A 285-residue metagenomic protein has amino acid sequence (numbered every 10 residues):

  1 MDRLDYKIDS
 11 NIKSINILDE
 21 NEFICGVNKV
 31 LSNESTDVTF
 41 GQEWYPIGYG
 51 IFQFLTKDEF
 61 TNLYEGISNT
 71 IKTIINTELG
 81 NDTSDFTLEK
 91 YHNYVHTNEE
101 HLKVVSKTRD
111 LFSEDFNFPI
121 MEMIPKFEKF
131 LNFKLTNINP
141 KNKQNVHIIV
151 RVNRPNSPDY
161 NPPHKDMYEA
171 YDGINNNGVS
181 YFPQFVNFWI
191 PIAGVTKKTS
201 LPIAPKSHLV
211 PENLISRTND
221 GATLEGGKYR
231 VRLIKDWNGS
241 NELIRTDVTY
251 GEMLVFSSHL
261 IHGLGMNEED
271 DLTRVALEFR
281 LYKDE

Functional and structural regions predicted by a protein language model:
M1-L131: N-terminal auxiliary "cap/dimerization" subdomain that precedes the catalytic jelly-roll/cupin core of mononuclear
K57, P155-S157, Y168, A193-T196 (+4 more regions): Short, solvent-exposed loop/turn segments at secondary-structure junctions
V95-N156, P162-H164, A170-P183: Signature of the catalytic double-stranded beta-helix
V146, Q184, K197, T273-L277: Residues that flank catalytic or metal-binding motifs in active/ligand-binding sites
P162-K197, I203-V210, I215-R217: A contiguous catalytic/ligand-binding core that recognizes phosphate-bearing ligands
N187, D271-E285: A short hydrophobic beta-strand segment most commonly corresponding to one strand of the jelly-roll/cupin
K197-I261: Double-stranded beta-helix
G265-E269: Short proline/glycine-enriched turn/loop segments at secondary-structure junctions
